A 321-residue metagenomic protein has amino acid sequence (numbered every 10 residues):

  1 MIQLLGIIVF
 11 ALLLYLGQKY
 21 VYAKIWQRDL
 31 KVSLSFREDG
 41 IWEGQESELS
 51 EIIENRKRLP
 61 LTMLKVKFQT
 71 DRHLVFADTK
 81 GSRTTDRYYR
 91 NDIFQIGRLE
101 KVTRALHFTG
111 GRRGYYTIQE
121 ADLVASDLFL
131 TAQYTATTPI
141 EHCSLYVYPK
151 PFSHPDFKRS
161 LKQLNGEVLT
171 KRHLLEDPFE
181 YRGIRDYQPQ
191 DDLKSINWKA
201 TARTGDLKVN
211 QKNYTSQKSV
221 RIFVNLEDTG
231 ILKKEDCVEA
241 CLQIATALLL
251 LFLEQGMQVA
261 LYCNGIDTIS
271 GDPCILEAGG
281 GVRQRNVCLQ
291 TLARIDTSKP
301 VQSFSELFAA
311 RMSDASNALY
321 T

Functional and structural regions predicted by a protein language model:
M1-I8: Feature marks short, highly hydrophobic, charge-poor N-terminal signal-anchor/signal peptide-like helices that anchor
L14-G271: An amphipathic, basic-hydrophobic helix/alpha-beta surface used to engage anionic, phosphate-rich ligands or surfaces
L250-T321: Acidic, glycine-rich A-domain
